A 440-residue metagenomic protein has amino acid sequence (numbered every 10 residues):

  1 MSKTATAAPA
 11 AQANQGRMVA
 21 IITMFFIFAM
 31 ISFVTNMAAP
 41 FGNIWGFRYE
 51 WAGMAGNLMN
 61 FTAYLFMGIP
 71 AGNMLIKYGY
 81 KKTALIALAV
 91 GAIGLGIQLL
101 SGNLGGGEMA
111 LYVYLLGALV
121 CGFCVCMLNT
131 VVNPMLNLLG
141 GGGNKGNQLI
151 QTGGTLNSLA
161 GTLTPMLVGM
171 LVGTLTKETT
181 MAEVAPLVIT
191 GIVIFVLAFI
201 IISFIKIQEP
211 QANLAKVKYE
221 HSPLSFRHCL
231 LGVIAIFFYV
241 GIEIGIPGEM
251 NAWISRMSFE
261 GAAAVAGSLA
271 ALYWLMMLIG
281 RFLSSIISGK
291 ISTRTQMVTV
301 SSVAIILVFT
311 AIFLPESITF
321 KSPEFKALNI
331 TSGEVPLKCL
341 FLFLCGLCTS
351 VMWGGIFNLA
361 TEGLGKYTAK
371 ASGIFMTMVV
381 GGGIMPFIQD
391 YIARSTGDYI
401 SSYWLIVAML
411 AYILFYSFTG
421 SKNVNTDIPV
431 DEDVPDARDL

Functional and structural regions predicted by a protein language model:
M1-I31, G105, H221: Cytosolic juxtamembrane N-terminal segment immediately preceding the first transmembrane helix of multi-pass
V19-F47, N129-N133, I244-I254: Extracytoplasmic
A38-P40, T164, S225-L275, I279: Extracytoplasmic gate region of multi-pass secondary transporters
A55-L75, A271-L283, G381-I384: Central cavity-lining transmembrane alpha-helices of secondary-active solute carriers, predominantly the Major
A89-G107, V303-T331: C-terminal ends and interior cores of transmembrane alpha-helices in multi-pass membrane transporters/permeases
M127-G141, T349-G365, G373: Intracellular juxtamembrane helix-capping segments at the cytosolic ends of symmetry-related transmembrane helices
G146-K206: Helix-loop-helix hairpin linking two adjacent transmembrane segments in secondary transporters
